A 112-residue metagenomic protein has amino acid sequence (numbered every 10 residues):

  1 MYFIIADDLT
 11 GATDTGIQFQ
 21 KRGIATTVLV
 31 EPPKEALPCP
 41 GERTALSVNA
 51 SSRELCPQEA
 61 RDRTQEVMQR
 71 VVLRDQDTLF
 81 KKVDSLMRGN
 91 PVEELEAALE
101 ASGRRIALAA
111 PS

Functional and structural regions predicted by a protein language model:
M1-S112: Non-transmembrane, aqueous-exposed alpha-helical and coiled segments at domain scale
